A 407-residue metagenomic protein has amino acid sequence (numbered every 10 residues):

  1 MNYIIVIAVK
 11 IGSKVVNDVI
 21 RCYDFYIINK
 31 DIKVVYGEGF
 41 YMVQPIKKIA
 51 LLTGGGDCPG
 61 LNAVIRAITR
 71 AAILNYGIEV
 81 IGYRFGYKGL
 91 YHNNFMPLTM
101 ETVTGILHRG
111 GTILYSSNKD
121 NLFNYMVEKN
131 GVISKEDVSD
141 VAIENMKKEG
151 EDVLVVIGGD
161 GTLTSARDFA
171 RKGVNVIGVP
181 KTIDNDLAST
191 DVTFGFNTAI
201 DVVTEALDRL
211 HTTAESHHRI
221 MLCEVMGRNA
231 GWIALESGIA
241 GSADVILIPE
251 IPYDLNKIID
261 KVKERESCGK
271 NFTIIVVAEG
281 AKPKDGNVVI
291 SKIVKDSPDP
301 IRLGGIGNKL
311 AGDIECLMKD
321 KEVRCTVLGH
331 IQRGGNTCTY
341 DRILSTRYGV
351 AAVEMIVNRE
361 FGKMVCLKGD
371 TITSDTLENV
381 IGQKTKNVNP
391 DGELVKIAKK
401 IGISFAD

Functional and structural regions predicted by a protein language model:
G39-G54, V64-G150, G161, P283-V288 (+6 more regions): A cross-family phosphate/adenosyl-ligand binding-site feature
K48-D57, I113-Y115, D152-V156, M221-E224 (+1 more regions): Short glycine-rich or small-residue beta-strand-to-loop segments that form or flank ligand, phosphate, metal/Fe-S
C58-I68, L90-Y91, D140, V153-R167 (+6 more regions): Short glycine/serine/threonine-rich phosphate/pyrophosphate-binding segments that cradle anionic phosphate groups
G60, V176-G178, D184, A188-H217: Phosphate/pyrophosphate-binding betaalpha-module
G77, F169-T193, L247-I251: Short, acidic/small-residue loops that bind anionic groups at enzyme active sites
N145, V156-G158, T164-D168, F196-A214 (+1 more regions): Accessory alpha-helical/coil subdomains and C-terminal extensions that flank or cap enzyme catalytic cores
